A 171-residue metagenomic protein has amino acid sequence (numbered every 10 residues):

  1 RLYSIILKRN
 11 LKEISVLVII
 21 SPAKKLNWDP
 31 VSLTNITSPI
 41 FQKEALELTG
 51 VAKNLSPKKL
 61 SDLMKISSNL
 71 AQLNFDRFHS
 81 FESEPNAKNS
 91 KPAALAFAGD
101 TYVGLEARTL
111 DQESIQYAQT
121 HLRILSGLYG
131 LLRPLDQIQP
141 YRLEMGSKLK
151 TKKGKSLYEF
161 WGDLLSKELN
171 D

Functional and structural regions predicted by a protein language model:
R1-S15: N-terminal amphipathic/basic-hydrophobic helices that include classical n-h-c signal peptides and signal-anchor
L7, S56-K59, N74, T151 (+1 more regions): Serine/threonine-rich low-complexity intrinsically disordered regions
S15, F78-K91, Q119-L132: Phosphate-binding glycine-rich loops and adjacent basic patches that engage nucleotide phosphates, nucleic-acid
V16-L17, D171: Hydrophobic beta-strand segments of well-ordered beta-sheets in folded domains
I19-T109: Active-site helix-to-loop segments that bind/position phosphate- or nucleotide-bearing substrates and donors across
A107-D171: Internal, well-folded beta-alpha domain core
